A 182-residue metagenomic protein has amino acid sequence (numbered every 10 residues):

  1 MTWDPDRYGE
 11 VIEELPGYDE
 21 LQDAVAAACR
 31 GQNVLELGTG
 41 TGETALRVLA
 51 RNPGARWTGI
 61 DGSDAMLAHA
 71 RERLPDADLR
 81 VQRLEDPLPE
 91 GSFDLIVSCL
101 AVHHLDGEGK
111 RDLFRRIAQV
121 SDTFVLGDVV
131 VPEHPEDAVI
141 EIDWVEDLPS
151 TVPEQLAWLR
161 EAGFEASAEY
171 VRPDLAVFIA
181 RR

Functional and structural regions predicted by a protein language model:
M1-R30, A138-I140: Conserved class I S-adenosyl-L-methionine
L35, T41-D86: Class I SAM-dependent methyltransferase SAM/SAH-binding core
V97: A conserved beta-strand element that flanks and buttresses the S-adenosyl-L-methionine
L100-A101: Short catalytic micro-motifs in class I SAM-dependent methyltransferases
R111-T123: A short glycine-rich, Lys/Arg-flanked "PGG" loop and its adjoining helix->strand segment in the class I
V125-A162, A166-E169, D174-L175: C-terminal alpha-helical "lid/dimerization" subdomain adjacent to the S-adenosyl-L-methionine
F178-R182: C-terminal lobe and adjacent flexible extensions of AdoMet/dcAdoMet transferase-like proteins
